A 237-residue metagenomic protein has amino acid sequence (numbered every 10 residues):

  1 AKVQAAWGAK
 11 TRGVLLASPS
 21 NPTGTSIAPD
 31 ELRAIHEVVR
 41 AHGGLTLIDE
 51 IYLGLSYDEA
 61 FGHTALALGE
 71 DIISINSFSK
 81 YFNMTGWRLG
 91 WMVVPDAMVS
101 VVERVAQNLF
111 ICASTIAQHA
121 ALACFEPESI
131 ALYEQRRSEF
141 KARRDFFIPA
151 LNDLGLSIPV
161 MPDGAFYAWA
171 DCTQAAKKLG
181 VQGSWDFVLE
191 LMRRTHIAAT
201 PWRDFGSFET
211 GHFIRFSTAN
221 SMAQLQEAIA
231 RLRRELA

Functional and structural regions predicted by a protein language model:
A1-A237: PLP-dependent class I/II
